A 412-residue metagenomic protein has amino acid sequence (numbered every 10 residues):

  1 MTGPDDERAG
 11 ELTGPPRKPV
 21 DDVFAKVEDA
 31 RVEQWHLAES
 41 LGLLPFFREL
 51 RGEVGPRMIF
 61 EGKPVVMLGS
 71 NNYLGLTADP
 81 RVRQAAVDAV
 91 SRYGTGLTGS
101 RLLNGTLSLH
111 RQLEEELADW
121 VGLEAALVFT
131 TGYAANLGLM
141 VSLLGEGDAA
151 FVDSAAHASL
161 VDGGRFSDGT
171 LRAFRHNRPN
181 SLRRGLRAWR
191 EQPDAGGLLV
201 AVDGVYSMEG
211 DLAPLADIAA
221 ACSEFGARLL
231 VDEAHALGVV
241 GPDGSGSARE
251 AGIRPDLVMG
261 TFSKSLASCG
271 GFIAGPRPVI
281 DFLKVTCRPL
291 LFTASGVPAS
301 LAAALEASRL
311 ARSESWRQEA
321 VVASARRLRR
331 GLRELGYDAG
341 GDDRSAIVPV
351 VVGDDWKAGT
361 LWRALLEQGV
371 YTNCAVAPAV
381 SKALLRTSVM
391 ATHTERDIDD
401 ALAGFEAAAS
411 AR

Functional and structural regions predicted by a protein language model:
M1-E7, P80, Q84-D88, R92 (+4 more regions): PLP-dependent enzyme catalytic core of the Aspartate aminotransferase-like
G3-G14, D29-T95, A227: N-terminal "arm"/small-domain region of PLP-dependent enzymes with the aminotransferase-like
Q84, D88-G132, A325: Conserved N-terminal alpha-helix of the aminotransferase class I/II PLP-enzyme fold
L139-A158: Conserved PLP-anchoring active-site segment centered on the Schiff-base-forming lysine
R172, H176-V231: Active-site phosphate-binding strand-loop segment of PLP-dependent enzymes
A251-F282: Active-site PLP attachment segment
S295-E314, A320, S324, Y337: Structural motif of enzymes handling amino- and sulfur-group chemistry
E319-R329, R333-Q368, A379, A383 (+1 more regions): Conserved PLP-binding catalytic core of the aspartate aminotransferase-like
